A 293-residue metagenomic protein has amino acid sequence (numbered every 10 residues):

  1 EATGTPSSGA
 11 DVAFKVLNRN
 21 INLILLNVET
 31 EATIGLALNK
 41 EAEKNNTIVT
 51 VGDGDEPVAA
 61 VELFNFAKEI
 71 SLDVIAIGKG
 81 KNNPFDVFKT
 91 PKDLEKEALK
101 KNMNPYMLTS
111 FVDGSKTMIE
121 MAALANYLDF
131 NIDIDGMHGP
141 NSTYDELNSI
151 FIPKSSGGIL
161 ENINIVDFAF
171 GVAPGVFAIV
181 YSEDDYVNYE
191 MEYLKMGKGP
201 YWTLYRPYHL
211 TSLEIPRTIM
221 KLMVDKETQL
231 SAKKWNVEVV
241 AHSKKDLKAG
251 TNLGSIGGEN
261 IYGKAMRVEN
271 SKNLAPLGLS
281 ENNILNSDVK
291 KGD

Functional and structural regions predicted by a protein language model:
E1-A2, L25-L26, V49-D53, V74-G78 (+2 more regions): General beta-strand structural signal in soluble alpha/beta enzymes
T3-R19, L26-I48, G52-D55: Rossmann-fold NAD(P)-binding glycine/threonine-rich loop
D11-V12, G35-L38, V61-F64, K79 (+3 more regions): Short acidic, glycine/serine/threonine-rich loops at helix termini
K15, A37, E41, E62-F66 (+2 more regions): Alpha-helical scaffold segments in soluble metabolic enzymes
I21, N46-I48, L72, F130: Short glycine/serine/threonine/alanine-rich loop segments
N22-I24, V289: Conserved catalytic-core segments centered on acid/base and nucleophilic motifs
E43, T50-K116: Rossmann-like NAD(P)H-binding beta-loop-alpha module
K96-D293: C-terminal catalytic/substrate-binding lobe primarily of soluble NAD(P)-dependent oxidoreductases
